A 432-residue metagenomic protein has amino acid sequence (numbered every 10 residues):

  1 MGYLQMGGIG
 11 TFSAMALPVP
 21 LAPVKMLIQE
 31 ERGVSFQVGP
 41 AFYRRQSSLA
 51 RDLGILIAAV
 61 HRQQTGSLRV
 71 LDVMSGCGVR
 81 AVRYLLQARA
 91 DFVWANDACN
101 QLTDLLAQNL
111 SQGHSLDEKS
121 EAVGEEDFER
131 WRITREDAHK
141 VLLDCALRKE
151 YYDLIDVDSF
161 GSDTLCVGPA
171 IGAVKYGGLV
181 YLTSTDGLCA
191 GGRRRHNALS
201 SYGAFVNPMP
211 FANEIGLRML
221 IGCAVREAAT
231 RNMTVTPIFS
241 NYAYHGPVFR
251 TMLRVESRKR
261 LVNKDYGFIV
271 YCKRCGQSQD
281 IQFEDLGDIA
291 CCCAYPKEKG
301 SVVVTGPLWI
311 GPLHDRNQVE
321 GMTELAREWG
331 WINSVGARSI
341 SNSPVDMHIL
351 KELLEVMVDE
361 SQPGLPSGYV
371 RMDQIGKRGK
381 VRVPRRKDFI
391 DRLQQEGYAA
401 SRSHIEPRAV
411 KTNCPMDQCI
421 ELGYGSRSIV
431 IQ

Functional and structural regions predicted by a protein language model:
G2-Q432: SAM-dependent transferase fold signal centered on methyltransferase-like domains, encompassing both Class I
